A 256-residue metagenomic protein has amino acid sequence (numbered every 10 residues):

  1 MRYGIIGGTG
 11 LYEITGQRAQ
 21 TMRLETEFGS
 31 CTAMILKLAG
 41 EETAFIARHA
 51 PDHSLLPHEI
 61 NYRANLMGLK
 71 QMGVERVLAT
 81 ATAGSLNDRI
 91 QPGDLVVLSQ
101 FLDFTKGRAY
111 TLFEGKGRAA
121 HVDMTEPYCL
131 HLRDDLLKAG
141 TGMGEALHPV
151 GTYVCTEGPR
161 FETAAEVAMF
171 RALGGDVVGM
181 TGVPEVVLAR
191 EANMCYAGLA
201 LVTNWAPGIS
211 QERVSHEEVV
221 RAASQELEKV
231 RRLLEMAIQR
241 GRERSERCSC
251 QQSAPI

Functional and structural regions predicted by a protein language model:
M1-T125: Metabolite-binding pocket within alpha/beta catalytic cores that recognizes anionic/polar moieties
L66, V167, V183-V186: Generic hydrophobic/aromatic pocket-lining and core-packing "Φ" positions
G68-G73, R89, L173, V187-C195: Alpha-helix C-terminal capping segments
V74, Q100-D103, L137-A146, P159 (+5 more regions): Generic secondary-structure signature for well-ordered alpha-helical cores
P127-A172: Active-site rim beta-loop-alpha module in soluble metabolic enzymes
M180-E218: Zn-dependent metallopeptidase/amidohydrolase metal-coordination segment
A206-I256: His/Asp/Glu-rich mid-to-C-terminal helical/loop segments that flank catalytic regions of hydrolases
